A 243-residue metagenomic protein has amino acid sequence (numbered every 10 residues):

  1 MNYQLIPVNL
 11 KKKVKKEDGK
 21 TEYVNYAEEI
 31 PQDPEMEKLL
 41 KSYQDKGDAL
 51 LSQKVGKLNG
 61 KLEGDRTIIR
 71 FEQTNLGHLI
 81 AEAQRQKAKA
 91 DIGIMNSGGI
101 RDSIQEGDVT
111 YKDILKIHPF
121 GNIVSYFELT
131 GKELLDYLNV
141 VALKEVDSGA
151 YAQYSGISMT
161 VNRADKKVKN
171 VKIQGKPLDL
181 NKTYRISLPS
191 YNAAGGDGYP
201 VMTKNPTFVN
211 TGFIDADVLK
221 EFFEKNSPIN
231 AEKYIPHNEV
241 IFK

Functional and structural regions predicted by a protein language model:
M1-Q53, E145-Q153, T160-V161, K167-V171: Active-site-adjacent helix-turn-beta-strand microarchitecture at beta-sheet edges that either contains or buttresses
Q4, G56-G60, Y126-E128: Short amphipathic
P7, P31-P34, G47, E63 (+4 more regions): Proline-rich intrinsically disordered, low-complexity coils
V14, G19-Y23, H78-K243: Feature captures C-terminal
Y26-D33, E37, D48, R66-T74 (+3 more regions): Hydrophobic alpha-helical scaffolding
D33-E37, K41, S52, T74-H78 (+3 more regions): Electropositive phosphate-/nucleotide-binding environments in soluble metabolic enzymes
M36-G47, L51-L58, I114, L134 (+1 more regions): Generic structural signal of hydrophobic/aromatic residues within well-ordered alpha-helices of folded domains
Q53-Q73: Glycine-rich phosphate/diphosphate-binding loops and the adjacent beta-loop-alpha structural elements that coordinate
